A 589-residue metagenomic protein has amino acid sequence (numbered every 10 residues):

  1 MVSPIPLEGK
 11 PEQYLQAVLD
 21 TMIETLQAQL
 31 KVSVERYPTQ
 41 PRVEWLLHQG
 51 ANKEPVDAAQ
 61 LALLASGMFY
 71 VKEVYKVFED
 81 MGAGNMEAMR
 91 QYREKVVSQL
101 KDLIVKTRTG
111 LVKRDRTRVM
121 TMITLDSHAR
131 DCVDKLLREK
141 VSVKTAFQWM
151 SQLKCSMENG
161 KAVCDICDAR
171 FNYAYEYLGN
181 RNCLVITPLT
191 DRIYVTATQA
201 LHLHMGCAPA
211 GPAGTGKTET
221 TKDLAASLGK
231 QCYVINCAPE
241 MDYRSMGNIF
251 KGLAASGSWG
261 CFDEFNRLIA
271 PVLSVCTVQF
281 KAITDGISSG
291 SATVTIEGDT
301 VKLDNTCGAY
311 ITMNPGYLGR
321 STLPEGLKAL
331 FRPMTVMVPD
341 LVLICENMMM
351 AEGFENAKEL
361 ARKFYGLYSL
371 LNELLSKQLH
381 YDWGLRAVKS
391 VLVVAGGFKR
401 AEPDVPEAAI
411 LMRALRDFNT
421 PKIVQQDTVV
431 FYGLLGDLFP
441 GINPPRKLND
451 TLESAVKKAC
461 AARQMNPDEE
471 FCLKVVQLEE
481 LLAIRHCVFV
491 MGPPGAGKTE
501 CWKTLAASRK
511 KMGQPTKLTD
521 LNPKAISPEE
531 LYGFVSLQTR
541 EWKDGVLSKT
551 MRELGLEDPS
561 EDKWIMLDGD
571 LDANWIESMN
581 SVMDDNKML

Functional and structural regions predicted by a protein language model:
M1, E8, E12, S66-G82 (+4 more regions): Alpha-helical lid/collar subdomain of P-loop NTPases
A174-D191, A238, V456-F471, L531: Dynamic helix-loop-helix/coil hinge segments at AAA+ ATPase domain boundaries and subdomain interfaces
I193, L203-C207, S256-S258, C307-G308 (+2 more regions): Pre-Walker A (Motif I) flank of P-loop NTPase domains
H202-I235, K251-G252, V488-N522: Walker A/P-loop
K230, L318-V342, T516: A short helix-turn-beta junction within AAA+ P-loop NTPase domains corresponding to the substrate/partner-engaging
C232-G257, E529-L554: Short glycine-rich substrate-engagement loop in P-loop NTPases that contacts/grips substrate
I235-A238, V301, M313, R332-L343 (+1 more regions): Conserved AAA+ ATPase "SRH/arginine-finger" region at the nucleotide-binding site
K251, N266-D304, G308-Y317, E325 (+3 more regions): Conserved catalytic/switch belt of AAA+ P-loop NTPases
